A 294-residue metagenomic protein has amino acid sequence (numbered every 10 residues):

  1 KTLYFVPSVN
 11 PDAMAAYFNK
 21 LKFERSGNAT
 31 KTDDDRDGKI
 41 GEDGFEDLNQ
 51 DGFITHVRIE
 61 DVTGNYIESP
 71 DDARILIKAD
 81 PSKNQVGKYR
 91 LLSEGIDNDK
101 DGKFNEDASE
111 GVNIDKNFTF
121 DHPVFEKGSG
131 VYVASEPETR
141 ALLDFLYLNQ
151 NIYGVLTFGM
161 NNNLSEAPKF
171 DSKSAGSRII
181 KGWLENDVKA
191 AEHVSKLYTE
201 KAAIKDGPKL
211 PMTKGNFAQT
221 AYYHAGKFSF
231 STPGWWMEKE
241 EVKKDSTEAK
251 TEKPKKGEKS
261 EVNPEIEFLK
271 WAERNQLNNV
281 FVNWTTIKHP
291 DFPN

Functional and structural regions predicted by a protein language model:
K1-V6, D80, D107-N294: Metallocarboxypeptidase
T2-F125, K173-S174, T220-Y222, G234: Surface-exposed loop and adjacent secondary-structure segments within mature catalytic domains
